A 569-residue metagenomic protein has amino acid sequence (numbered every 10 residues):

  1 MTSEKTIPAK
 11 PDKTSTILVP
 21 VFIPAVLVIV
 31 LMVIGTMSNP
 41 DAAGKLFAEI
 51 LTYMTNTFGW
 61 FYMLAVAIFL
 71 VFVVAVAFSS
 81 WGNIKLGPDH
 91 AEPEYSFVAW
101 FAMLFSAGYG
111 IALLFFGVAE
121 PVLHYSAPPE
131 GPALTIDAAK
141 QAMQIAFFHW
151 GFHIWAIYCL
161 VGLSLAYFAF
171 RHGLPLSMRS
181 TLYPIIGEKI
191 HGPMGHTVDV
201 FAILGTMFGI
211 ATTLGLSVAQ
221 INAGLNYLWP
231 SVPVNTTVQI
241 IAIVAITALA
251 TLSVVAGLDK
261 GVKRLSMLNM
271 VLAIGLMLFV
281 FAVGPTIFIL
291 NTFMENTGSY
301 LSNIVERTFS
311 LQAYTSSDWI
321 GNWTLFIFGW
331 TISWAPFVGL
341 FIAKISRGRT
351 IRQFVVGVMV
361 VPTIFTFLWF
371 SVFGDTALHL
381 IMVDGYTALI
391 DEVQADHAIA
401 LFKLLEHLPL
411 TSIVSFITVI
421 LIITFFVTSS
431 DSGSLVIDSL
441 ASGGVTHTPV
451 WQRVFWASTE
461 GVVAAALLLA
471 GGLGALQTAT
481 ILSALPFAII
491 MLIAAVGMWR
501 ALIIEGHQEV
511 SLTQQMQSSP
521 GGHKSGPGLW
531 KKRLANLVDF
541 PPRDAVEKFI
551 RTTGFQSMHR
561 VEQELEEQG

Functional and structural regions predicted by a protein language model:
T2-A138: N-terminal alpha-helical transmembrane segments of multi-pass membrane transport and channel/translocase proteins
T2-K13, P175-P193, S217-I241, A273-L276 (+3 more regions): Helix-loop-helix connectors at the membrane interface of multi-pass transporters/channels
T2-T16, F78-P88, V358, F370-H407 (+2 more regions): Terminal cytosolic tails of multi-pass membrane transporters, especially the segment immediately following the final
E4-K13, K45-L51, F78-F97, V122-I145 (+4 more regions): Flexible loop linkers connecting adjacent transmembrane helices in multi-pass alpha-helical membrane transporters
I7-T14, N39-M54, V73-E94, A142-H149 (+7 more regions): Membrane-water interface regions at transmembrane-helix termini and the short interhelical loops of multi-pass membrane
D12-I23, L27-M37, L70-A75, Y109-L113 (+6 more regions): Helix-loop-helix module between adjacent transmembrane segments
V28, F61-A77, A273-G284, F365-D375 (+3 more regions): Hydrophobic alpha-helical segments of multi-pass membrane transport proteins
A202-R349, V356, V361-F416: Membrane-embedded translocation segments of transport machinery
